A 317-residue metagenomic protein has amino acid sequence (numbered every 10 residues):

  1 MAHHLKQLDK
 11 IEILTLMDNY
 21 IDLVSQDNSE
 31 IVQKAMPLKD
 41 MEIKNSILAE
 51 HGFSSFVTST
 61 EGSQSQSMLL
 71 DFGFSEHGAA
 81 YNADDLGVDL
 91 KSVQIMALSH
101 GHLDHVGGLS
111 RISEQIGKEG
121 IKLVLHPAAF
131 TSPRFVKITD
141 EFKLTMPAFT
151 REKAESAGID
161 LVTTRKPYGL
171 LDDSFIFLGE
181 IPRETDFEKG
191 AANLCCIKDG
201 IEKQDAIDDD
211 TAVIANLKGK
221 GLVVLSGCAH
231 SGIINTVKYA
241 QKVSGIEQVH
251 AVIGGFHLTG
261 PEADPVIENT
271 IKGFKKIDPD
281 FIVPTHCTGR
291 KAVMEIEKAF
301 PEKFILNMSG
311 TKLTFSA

Functional and structural regions predicted by a protein language model:
M1-Q33, L170-L178: N-terminal amphipathic/basic leader segments beginning at the initiator methionine
E12-L16, M68-D71, F175-I181, L222-C228: Active-site-proximal beta-strand elements of phosphoester/diester hydrolases
E12-Y20, E30-S46, K198-Q204, G254-T259: Glycine-rich phosphate-binding "P-loop"
M17-N19, F72-F74, G101, P127-A129 (+4 more regions): Active-site metal-binding loops of divalent metal-dependent hydrolases
N19-D22, D27-L86, D210-L225: Conserved beta-strand hairpin/beta-sheet module of binuclear metal-dependent hydrolase folds, prominently
H77-L125, S244-A251: Active-site metal-binding motif and surrounding structural segment of the metallo-beta-lactamase
I95, H102-V106, K122, Q204-S309: Cap/insert and terminal regions of metallo-dependent hydrolase folds
A128-T211, K275, I305-S316: Metallo-beta-lactamase
